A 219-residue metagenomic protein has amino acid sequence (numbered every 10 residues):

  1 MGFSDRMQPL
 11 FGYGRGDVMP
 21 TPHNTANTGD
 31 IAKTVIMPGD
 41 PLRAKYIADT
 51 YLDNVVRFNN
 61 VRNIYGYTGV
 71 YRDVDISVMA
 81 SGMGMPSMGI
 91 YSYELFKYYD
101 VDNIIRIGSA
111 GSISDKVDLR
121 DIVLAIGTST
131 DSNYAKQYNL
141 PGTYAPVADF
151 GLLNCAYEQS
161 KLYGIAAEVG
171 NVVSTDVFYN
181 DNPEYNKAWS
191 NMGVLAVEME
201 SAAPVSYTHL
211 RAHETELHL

Functional and structural regions predicted by a protein language model:
G2-N154: Metabolite-binding pocket within alpha/beta catalytic cores that recognizes anionic/polar moieties
A44, S112, A202-P204, L217-H218: General alpha-helical segment detector with a strong preference for membrane-spanning helices and helix-boundary regions
L95-F96, W189, Y207: Generic structural signal for hydrophobic
R106, A125, E168-S174, E198: Short, conserved beta-strand edge motifs with alternating hydrophobic and charged residues
T128-S129, V172, A212: Hydrophobic pocket-lining residues within nucleotide cofactor-binding pockets
A148-N191: Active-site rim beta-loop-alpha module in soluble metabolic enzymes
Y185, L195-R211: A C-terminal functional module that forms or caps the active site or interfaces directly with catalytic machinery
H209-L219: Single conserved hydrophobic/aromatic residue that forms the stacking wall/gate of nucleotide- or nucleobase-binding
